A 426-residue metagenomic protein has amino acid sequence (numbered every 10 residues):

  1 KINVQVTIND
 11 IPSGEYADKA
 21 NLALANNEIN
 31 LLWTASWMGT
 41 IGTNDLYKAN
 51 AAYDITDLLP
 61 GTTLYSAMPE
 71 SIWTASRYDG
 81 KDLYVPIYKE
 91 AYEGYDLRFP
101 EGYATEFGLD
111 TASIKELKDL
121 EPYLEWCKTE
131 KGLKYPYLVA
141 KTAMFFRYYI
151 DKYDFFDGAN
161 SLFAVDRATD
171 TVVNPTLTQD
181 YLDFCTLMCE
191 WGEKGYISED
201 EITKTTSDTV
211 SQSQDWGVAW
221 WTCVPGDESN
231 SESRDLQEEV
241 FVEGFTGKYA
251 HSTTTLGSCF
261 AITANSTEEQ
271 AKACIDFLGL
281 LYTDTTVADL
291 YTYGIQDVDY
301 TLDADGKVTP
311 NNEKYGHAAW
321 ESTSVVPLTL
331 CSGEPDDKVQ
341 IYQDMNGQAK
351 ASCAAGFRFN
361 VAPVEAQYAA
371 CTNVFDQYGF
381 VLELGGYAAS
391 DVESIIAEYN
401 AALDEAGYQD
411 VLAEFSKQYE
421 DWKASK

Functional and structural regions predicted by a protein language model:
K1-K426: Extracytoplasmic/secretory soluble proteins
